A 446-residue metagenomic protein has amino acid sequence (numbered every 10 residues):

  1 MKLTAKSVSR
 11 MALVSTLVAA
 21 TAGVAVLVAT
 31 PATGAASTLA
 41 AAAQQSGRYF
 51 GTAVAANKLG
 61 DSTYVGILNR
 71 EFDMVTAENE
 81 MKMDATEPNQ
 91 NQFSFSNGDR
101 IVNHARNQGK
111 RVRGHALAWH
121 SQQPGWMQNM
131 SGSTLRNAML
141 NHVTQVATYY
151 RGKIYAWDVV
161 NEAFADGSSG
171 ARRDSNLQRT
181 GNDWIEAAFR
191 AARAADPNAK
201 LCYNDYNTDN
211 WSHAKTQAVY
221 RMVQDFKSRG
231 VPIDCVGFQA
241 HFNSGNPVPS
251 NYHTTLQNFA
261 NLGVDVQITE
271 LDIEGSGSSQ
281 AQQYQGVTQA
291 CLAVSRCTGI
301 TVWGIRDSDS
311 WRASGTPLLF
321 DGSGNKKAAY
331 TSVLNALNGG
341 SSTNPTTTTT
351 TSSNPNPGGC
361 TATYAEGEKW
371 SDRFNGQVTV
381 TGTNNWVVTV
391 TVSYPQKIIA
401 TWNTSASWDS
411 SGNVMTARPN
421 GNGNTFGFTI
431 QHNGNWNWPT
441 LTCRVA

Functional and structural regions predicted by a protein language model:
M1-G34: Secretory targeting and sorting signals
A35-E78: Boundary/entry segment of secreted carbohydrate-active catalytic domains
L39, R70-Q90, S96-D209, N258 (+1 more regions): Substrate-binding cleft and catalytic face of glycoside hydrolase catalytic domains, especially the flexible beta-alpha
A53-V65, M83-S96, Q123, F164-S168 (+4 more regions): Acidic-and-aromatic substrate-binding clefts and catalytic sites of carbohydrate-active enzymes
A55-E71, R136-V146, H213-F226, Y252 (+1 more regions): Short, acidic/polar
S94-R111, R179-N204, H213-A281, V287-C297: Glycoside hydrolase catalytic-domain groove-lining segments
G275-L337: Substrate-binding cleft of secreted/luminal carbohydrate-active enzymes
N325, G339-A446: Extracellular low-complexity, O-glycosylation-prone Ser/Thr/Pro/Gly-rich "stalks" and linkers flanking catalytic
